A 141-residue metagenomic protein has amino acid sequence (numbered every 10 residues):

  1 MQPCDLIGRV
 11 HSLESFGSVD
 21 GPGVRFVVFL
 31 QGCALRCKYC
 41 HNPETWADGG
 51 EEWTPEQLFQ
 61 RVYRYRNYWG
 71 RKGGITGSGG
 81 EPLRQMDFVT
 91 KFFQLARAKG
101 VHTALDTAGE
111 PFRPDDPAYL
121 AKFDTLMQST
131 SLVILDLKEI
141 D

Functional and structural regions predicted by a protein language model:
M1-P3: Radical SAM enzyme core and accessory elements
D5-L6, S12-W53: Canonical Radical SAM [4Fe-4S] cluster-binding loop centered on the CxxxCxxC motif and its immediate flanking residues
G8, V24, N42-Q128: Conserved Radical SAM active-site core
V28, C37, E81, L105 (+1 more regions): Conserved, mostly hydrophobic/aromatic
M127-I140: Non-cysteine beta-strand/loop elements that form the S-adenosyl-L-methionine
